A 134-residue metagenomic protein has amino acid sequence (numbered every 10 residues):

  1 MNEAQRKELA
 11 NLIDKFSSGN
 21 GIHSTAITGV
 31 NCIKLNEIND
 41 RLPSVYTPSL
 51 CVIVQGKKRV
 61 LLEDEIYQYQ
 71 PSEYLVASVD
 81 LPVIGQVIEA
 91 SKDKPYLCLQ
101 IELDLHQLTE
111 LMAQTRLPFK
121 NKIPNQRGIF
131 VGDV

Functional and structural regions predicted by a protein language model:
M1-A26, N39-D40: A short, N-terminal "cap"/entry segment at the start of jelly-roll beta-barrel domains of the cupin/DSBH fold
N2, L111-V134: Amphipathic alpha-helical segments enriched in hydrophobic/aromatic residues interleaved with Lys/Arg
H23-N121: N-terminal regulatory/effector-sensing and dimerization cores that precede helix-turn-helix DNA-binding domains
